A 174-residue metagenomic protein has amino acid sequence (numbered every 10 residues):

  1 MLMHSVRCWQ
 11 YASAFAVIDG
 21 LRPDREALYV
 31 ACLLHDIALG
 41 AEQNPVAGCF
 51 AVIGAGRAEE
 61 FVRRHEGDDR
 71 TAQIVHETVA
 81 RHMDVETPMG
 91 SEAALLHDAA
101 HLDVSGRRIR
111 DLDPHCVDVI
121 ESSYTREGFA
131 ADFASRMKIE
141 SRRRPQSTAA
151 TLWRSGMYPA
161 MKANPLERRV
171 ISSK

Functional and structural regions predicted by a protein language model:
M1-L21, G67, D84-K174: Divalent metal-dependent phosphate-bond-processing catalytic cores, especially two-metal-ion Mg2+/Mn2+ enzymes that act
C8, C49-R64: An active-site-proximal "capping" alpha-helix that borders the catalytic cofactor pocket
A16, A38-A41, V62, E66 (+1 more regions): Short amphipathic alpha-helical interaction patches enriched in hydrophobic/aromatic residues with interspersed Lys/Arg
E26-N44, G54, V75-M83: His-Asp-centered metal-binding catalytic motifs of divalent-metal-dependent phosphohydrolases/nucleases
G56-R63, E77-A80, A100: A broadly conserved amphipathic alpha-helix scaffold signal in soluble, globular proteins
